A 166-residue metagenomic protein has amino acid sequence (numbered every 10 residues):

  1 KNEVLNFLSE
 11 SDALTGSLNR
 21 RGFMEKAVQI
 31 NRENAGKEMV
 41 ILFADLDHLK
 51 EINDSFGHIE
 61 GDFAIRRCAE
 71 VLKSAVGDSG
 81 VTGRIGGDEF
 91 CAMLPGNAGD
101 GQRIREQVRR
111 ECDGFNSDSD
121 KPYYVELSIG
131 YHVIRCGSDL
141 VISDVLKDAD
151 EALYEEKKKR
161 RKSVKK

Functional and structural regions predicted by a protein language model:
K1-E3, D113: Regulatory sensory/coupling modules that transmit signals to nucleotide-handling catalytic cores
L5-E25, A44-H58, R66: Conserved nucleotide-binding and Mg2+-coordinating catalytic segments in signaling enzymes
N6-F7, R20-E38, A69-G77: Short regulatory alpha-helical coupling segments that immediately precede and/or link into cyclic nucleotide signaling
V40-D45, T82: Active-site-flanking beta-strand signature of metal-NTP-handling nucleotidyl enzymes and homologous cyclase-like
K50, I65, V71-K73, G83 (+2 more regions): Short beta-strand->loop micro-motif that forms the acidic, two-metal-ion catalytic signature in nucleotide-processing
D54, H58, Q102-E106, H132-K165: Catalytic-core segments of nucleotide cyclases and related cyclic-nucleotide turnover enzymes
A69-E70, D100-S119, D150: Alpha-helical scaffold within the catalytic cores of cyclic-nucleotide enzymes
V81-R84, Y123: A short pre-motif secondary-structure segment
